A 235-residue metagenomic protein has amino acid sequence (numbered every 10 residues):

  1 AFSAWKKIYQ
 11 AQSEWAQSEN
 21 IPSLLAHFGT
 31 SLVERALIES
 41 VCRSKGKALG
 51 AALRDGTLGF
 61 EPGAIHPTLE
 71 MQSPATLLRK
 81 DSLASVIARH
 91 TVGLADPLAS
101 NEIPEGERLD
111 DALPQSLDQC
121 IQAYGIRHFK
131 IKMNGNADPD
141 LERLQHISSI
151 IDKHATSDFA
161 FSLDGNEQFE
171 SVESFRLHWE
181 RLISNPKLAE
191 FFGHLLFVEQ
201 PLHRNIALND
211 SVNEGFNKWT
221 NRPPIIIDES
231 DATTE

Functional and structural regions predicted by a protein language model:
A1-A51, D55-G56: Metal- or metallocofactor-binding catalytic centers and their adjacent structured scaffolds across diverse enzyme
Q10-S18, R89-G93, I121-G125: Residues forming anionic-ligand binding surfaces in small-molecule and nucleic-acid pockets of primarily soluble enzymes
H27-F28, I87-Q115, M133-G135, E170 (+1 more regions): Active-site mouth loops of central-metabolism enzymes
V33-R35, G46, A88, F129 (+3 more regions): Conserved, mostly hydrophobic/aromatic
I38-C42, R54-N101: Glycine-rich, aromatic-flanked loop segments that form ligand/cofactor-binding clefts across common enzyme folds
A52-T57, P62, A160, H194-F197: Beta-strand segments within the central parallel beta-sheet cores of soluble alpha/beta enzyme folds
E102-Q122, R176-S184, A232-E235: Short, acidic/polar
I131-E235: Catalytic core of soluble alpha/beta enzymes
